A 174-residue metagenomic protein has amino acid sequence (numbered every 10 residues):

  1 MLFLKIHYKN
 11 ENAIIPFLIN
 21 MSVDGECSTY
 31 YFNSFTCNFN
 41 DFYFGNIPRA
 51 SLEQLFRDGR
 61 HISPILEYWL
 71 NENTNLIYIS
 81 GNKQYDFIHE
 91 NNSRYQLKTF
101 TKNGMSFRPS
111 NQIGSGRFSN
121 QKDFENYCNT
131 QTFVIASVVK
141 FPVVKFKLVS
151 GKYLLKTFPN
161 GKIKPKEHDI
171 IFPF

Functional and structural regions predicted by a protein language model:
M1-F174: Nucleic-acid endonuclease domains
